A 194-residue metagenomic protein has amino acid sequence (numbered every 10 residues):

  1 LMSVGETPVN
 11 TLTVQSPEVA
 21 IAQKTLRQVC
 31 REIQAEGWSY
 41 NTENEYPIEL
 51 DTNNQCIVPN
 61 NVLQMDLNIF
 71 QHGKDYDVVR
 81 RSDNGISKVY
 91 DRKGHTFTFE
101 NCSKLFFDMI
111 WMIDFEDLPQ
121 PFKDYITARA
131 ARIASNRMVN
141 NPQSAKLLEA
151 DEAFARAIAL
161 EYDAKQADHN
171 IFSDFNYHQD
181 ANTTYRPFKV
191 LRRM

Functional and structural regions predicted by a protein language model:
L1-M194: Glycine-enriched, solvent-exposed interface loops adjoining structured elements
